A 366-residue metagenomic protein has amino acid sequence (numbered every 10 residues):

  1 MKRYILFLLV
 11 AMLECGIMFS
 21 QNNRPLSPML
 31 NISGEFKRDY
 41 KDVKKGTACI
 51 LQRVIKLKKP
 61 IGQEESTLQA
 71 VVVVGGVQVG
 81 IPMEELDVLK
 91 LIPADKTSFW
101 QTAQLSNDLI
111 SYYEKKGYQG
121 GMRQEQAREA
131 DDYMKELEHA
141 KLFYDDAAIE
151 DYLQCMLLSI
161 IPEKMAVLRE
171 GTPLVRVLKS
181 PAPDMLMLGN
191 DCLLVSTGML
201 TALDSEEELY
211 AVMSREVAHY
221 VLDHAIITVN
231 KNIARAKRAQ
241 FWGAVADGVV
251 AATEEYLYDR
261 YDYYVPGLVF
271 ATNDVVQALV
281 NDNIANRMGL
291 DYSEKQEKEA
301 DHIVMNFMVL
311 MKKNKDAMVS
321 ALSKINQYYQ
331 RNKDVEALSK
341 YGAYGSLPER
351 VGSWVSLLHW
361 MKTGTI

Functional and structural regions predicted by a protein language model:
M1-L26: Bacterial Sec-dependent N-terminal signal peptides
Q21-R38, D42-A48, Q52, K59-F143 (+4 more regions): C-terminal capping/extension segments of zinc metalloprotease domains
D146-L168: Zn2+-dependent metallopeptidase catalytic core
L153, V195, R215, A300: Divalent metal-coordination and catalytic microenvironments
V175-L194: Catalytic zinc-binding patch centered on the HExxH motif and its immediate surroundings that defines zinc-dependent
M199, D204-E208, E216-A234, K313: Catalytic Zn2+-binding segment of zinc metalloproteases
D223, A251-Y292, R331: Substrate-binding clefts and substrate-entry loops adjacent to catalytic sites of polymer-processing enzymes acting on
A225-E254: Post-HEXXH active-site segment of zinc metalloproteases
